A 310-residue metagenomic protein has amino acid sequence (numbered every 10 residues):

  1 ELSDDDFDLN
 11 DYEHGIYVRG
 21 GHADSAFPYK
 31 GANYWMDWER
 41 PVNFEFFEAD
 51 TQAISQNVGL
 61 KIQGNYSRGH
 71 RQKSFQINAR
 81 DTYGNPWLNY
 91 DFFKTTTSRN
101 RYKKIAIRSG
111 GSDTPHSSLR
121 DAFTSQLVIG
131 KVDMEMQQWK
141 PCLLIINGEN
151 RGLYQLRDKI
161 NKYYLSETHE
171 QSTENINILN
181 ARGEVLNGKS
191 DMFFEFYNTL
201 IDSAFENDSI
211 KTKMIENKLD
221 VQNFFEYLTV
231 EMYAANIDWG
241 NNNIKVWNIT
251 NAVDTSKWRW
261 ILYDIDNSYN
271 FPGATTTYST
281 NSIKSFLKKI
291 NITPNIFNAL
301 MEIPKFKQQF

Functional and structural regions predicted by a protein language model:
E1-F310: Catalytic-core segments of enzymes that bind and process phosphorylated/nucleotide-bearing substrates
